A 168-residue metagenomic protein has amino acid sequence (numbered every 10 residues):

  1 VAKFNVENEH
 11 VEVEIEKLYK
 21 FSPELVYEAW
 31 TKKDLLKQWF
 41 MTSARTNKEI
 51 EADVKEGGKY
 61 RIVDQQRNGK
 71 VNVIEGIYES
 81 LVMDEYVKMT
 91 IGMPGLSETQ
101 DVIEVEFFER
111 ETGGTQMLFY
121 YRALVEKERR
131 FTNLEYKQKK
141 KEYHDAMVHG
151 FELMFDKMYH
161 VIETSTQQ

Functional and structural regions predicted by a protein language model:
V1-N47, E51: Hydrophobic ligand-binding cavity/cleft-lining segments
K17, I50, I74-E79, D101-E109: Hydrophobic/aromatic beta-strand elements that line small-molecule binding cavities or substrate pockets in beta-rich
P23-E24, D53, E79-E85, E106-Q116: A short, structured loop/turn motif at beta-sheet edges
V26-Y27, L36, Y60, Y78 (+4 more regions): Hydrophobic pocket/interface hotspot
K48-G92: Glycine-rich portal/gate segments that line the openings of hydrophobic small-molecule binding cavities
E49, K157-Q168: Short, highly charged C-terminal tails/helix-capping segments
N68-K70, G95-T99, M154: Short glycine/serine/proline-enriched coil/turn segments at secondary-structure junctions
L96-A146: Beta-strand/loop substructures that line and gate deep hydrophobic ligand-binding cavities in soluble
